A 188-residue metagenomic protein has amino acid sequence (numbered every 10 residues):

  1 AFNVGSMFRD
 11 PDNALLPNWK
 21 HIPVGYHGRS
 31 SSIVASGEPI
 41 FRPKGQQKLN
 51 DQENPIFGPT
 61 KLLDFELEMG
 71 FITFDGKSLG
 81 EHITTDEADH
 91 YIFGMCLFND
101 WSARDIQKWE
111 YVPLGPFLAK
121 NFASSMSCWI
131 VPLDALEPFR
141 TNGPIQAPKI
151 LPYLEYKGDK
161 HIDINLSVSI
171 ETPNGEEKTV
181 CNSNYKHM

Functional and structural regions predicted by a protein language model:
A1-C181: Active-site microenvironments in enzyme catalytic cores
S183-M188: Extended C-terminal subregions enriched in glycine
